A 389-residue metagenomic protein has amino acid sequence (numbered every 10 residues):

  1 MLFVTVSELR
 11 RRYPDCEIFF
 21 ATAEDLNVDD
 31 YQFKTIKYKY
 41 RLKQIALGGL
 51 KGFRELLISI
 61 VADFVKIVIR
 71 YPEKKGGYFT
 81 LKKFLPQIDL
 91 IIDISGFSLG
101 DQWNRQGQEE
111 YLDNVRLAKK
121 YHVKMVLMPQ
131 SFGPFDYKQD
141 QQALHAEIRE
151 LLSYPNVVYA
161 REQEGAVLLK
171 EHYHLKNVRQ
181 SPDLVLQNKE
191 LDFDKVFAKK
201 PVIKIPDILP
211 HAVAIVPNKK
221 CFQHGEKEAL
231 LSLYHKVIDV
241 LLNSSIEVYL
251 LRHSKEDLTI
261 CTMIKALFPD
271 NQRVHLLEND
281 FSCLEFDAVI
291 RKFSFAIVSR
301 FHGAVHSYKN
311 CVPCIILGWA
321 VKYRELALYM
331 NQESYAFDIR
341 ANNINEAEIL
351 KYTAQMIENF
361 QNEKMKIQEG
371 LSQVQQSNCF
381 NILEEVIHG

Functional and structural regions predicted by a protein language model:
M1-G389: Active-site anion-handling motifs in enzyme catalytic cores
